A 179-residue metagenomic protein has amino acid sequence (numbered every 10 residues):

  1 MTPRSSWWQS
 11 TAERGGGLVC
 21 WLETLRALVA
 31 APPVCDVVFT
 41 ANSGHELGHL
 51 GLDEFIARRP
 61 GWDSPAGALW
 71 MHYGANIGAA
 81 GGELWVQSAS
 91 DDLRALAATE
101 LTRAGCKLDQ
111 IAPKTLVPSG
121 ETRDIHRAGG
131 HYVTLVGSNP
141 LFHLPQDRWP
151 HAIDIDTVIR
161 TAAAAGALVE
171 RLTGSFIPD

Functional and structural regions predicted by a protein language model:
M1-P3: Short beta-strand element of the alpha/beta-hydrolase
S5-A95, P118, T122: Acidic/histidine-rich catalytic neighborhood of metal-dependent amide-processing enzymes
A79-D179: Active-site-adjacent substrate-binding region of metalloamidase/peptidase-like peptide-processing proteins
